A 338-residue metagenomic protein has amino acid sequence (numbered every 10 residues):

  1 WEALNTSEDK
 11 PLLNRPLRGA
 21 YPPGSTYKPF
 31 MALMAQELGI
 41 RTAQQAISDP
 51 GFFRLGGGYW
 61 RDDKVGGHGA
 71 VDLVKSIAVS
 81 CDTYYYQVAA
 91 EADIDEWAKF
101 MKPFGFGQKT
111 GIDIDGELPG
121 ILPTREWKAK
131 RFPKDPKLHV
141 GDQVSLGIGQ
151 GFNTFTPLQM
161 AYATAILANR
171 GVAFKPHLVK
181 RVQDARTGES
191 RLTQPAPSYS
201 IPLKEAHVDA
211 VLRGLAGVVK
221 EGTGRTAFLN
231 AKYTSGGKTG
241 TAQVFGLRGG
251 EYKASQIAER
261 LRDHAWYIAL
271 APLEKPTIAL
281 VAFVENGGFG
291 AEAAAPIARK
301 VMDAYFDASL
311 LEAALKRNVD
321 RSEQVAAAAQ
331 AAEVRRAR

Functional and structural regions predicted by a protein language model:
W1-T26, F30-V281, E323-R338: Beta-lactam-recognizing serine transpeptidase/beta-lactamase-like catalytic domain environment
A20, G287-G288: Short strand->helix junction
Y85-Q87, F289-E292: Extracytoplasmic/secreted cell-surface and envelope-processing proteins
M160, K175, G290-A295, R299-D303: Short, charged, low-complexity patches
A168, V219, R299-L310: Short amphipathic alpha-helical signal-transduction/dimerization elements
W266-I268, V281-E285, I297, V301: C-terminal soluble interaction/assembly domains
G288-F289, D307: Short beta-strands and strand-coil junctions in structured, solvent-facing domains, enriched
A308-A329: Intrinsically disordered, low-complexity mixed-charge segments
